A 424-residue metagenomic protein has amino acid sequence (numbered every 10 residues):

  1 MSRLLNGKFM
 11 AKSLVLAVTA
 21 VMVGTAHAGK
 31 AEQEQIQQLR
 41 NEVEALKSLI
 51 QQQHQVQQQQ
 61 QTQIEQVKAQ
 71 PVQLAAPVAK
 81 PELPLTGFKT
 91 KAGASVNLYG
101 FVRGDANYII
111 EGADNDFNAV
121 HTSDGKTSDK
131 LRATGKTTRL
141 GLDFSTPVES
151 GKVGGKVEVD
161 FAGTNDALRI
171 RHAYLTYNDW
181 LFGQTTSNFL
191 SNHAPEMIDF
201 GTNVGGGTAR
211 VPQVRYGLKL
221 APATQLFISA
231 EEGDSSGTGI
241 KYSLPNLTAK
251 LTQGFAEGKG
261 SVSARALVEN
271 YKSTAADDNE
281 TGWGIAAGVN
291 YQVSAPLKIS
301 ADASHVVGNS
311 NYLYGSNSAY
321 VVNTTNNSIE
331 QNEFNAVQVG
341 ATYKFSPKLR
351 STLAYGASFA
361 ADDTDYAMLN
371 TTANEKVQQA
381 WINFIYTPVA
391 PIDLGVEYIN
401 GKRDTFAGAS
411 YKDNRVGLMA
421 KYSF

Functional and structural regions predicted by a protein language model:
R3, A17-V18, V23-A106: N-terminal periplasmic/intermembrane-space "pro-region" immediately following the signal or transit peptide
L85-N118, T122-S235, K241-L244, T248-G258 (+2 more regions): Outer membrane beta-barrel
G100, G155-V157, W180-Q184, L226-I228 (+9 more regions): Membrane-embedded beta-strand positions of outer-membrane beta-barrel proteins
G112-F117, A162-H172, N192-F200, G233-L244 (+4 more regions): Outer-membrane beta-barrel translocator domains and adjoining extracellular loop/strand segments of Gram-negative
T138-L142, A173, V214-Y216, A249 (+6 more regions): Membrane-embedded beta-strands of outer-membrane beta-barrel proteins, especially the hydrophobic/small aromatic
K152-G163, P195, L226-D234, V262-N270 (+3 more regions): Transmembrane beta-strand segments that form the barrel wall of outer-membrane beta-barrel proteins
A249, Q253-Q379: Detector for outer-membrane/organellar transmembrane beta-barrel domains, recognizing the amphipathic beta-strand
Y386-I392, Y398, Y411-F424: Outer-membrane beta-barrel "beta-signal"
